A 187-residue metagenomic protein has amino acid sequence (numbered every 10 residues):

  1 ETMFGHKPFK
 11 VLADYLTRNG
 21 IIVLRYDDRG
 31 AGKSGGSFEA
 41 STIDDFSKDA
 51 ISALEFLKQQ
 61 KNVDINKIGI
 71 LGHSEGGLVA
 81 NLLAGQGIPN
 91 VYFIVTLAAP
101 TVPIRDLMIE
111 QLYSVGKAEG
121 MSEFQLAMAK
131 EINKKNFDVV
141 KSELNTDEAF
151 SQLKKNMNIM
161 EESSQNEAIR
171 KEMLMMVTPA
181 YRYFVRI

Functional and structural regions predicted by a protein language model:
E1-T2, S34-F38: Conserved catalytic-core motifs of eukaryotic protein kinase domains, centered on the activation segment
E1-Y15: Short, surface-exposed "cap/lid" segments of acyl-processing enzymes
P8, A40-K61: Alpha/beta-hydrolase active-site loop
V11-K33: Conserved alpha/beta-hydrolase
T17-I21, E55-N62, A84-I88, K141 (+2 more regions): Sec-exported extracytoplasmic/periplasmic mature domains
G36-I43, A180-F184: Second-shell loop/turn segments in exported
S52-M121, F184-R186: Primarily recognizes the serine-hydrolase "nucleophile elbow" in alpha/beta-hydrolase and SGNH/GDSL folds
V95-R186: Accessory cap/linker subdomain of secreted extracellular hydrolases
